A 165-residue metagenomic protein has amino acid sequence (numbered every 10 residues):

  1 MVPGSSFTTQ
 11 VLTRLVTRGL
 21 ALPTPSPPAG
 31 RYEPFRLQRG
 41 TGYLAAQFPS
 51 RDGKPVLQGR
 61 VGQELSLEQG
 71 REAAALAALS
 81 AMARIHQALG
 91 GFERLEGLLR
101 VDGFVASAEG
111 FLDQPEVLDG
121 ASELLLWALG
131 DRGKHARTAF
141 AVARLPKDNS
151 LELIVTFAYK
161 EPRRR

Functional and structural regions predicted by a protein language model:
V2-R165: Short, polar/acidic, helix-capping and beta-turn segments at strand->helix junctions that line the mouths
